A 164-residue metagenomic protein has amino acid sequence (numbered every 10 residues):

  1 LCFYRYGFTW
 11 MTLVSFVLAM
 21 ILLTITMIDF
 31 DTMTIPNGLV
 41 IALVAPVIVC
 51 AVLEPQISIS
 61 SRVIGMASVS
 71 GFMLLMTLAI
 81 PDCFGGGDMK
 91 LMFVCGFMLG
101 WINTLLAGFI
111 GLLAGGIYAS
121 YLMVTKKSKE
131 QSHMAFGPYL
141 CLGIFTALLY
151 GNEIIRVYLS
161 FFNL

Functional and structural regions predicted by a protein language model:
L1-M11, S15: Multi-pass membrane catalytic core of lipid/isoprenoid biosynthesis enzymes
L1-Y4, V52, L74, S120-V124 (+1 more regions): Membrane-embedded alpha-helical segments of multi-pass transporters/permeases
F3, Y118, F136-Y139, Y150 (+1 more regions): Aromatic side chains
Y6-W10, V52-S58, V124-S128: Short, glycine- and charge-enriched coil/turn segments that flank and shape catalytic ligand pockets
V14-Y118, R156-L164: Functional transmembrane core segments of multi-pass inner-membrane proteins
L43, A114, L140-L149: Hydrophobic cores of alpha-helical transmembrane segments in multi-pass inner/ER membrane proteins, independent
Y121-T146: Interfacial loop-to-transmembrane junctions
T146-G151, L159, N163: A short, amphipathic alpha-helical segment
